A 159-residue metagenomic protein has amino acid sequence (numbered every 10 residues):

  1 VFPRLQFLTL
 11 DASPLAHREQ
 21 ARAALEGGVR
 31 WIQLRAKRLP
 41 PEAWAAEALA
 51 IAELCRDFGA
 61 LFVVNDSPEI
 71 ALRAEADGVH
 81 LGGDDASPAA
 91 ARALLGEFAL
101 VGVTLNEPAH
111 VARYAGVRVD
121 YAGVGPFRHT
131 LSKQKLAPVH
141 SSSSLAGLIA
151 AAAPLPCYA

Functional and structural regions predicted by a protein language model:
V1-P88, A93-Y121, A137-S143, G147-P156: Conserved N-terminal beta1-alpha1 strand-loop-helix module at the mouth
R128-T130: A short, flexible beta-alpha/helix-coil linker loop
S132-Q134: Glycine/threonine-rich flexible loop motifs
